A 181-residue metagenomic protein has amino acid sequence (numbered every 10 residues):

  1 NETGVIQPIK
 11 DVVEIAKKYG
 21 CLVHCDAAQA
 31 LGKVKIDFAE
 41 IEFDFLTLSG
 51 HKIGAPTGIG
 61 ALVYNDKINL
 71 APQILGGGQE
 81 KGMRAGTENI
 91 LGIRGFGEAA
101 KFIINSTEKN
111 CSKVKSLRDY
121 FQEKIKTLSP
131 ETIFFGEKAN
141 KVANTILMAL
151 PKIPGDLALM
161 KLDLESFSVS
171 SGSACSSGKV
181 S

Functional and structural regions predicted by a protein language model:
N1-S181: Pyridoxal 5′-phosphate
